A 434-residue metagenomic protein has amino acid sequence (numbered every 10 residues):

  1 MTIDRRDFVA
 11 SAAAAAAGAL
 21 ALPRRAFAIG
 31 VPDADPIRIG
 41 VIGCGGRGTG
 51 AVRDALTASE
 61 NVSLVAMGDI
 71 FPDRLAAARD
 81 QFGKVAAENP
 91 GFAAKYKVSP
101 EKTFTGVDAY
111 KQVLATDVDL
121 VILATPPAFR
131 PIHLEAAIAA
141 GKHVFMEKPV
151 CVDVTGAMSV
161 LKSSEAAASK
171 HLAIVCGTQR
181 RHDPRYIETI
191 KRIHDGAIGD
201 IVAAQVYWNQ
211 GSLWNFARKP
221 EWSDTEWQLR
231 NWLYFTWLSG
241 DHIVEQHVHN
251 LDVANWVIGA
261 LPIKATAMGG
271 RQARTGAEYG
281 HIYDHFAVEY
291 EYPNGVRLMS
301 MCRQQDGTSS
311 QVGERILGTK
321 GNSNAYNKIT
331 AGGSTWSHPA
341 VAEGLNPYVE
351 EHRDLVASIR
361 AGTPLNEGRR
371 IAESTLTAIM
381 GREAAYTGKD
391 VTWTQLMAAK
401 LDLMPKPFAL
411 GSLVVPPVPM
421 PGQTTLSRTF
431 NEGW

Functional and structural regions predicted by a protein language model:
M1-A16: N-terminal secretory signal peptides and thylakoid transit peptides that target proteins across membranes
S11-A15, G50, E245, H249-P262 (+4 more regions): C-terminal helical cap and adjacent loop that interface with cofactors, partners, or active-site loops
A12, A124-T125: Glycine-rich, N-terminal phosphate-binding loop of Rossmann-like dinucleotide-binding domains
A15-A93, D183, A254, T429-W434: N-terminal Rossmann-like dinucleotide-binding module
G43-G48, S169-C176, R180-G280, Y290 (+6 more regions): Predominantly a Rossmann-like dinucleotide-binding segment in NAD(P)-dependent oxidoreductases
A86-L123: A structured beta-alpha segment of the ubiquitous adenosine-cofactor-binding alpha/beta core
P127, P131-H182, G196: Beta-strand-loop-alpha-helix segment that lines the small-molecule cofactor/substrate pocket of alpha/beta enzymes
